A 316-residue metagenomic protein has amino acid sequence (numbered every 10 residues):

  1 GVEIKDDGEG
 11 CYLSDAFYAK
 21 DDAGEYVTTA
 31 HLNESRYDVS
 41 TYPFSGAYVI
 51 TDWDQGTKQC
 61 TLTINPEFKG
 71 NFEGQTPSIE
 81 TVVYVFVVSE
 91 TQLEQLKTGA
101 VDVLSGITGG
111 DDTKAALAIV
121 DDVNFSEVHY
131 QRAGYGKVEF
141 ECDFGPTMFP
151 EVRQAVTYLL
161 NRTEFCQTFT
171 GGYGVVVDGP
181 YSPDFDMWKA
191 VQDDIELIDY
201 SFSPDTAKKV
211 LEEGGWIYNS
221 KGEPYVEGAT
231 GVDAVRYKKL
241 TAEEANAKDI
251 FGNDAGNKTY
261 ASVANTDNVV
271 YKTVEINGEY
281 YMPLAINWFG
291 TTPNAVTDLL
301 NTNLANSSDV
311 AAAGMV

Functional and structural regions predicted by a protein language model:
G1-P77, T81, T91, P204-E213: Gly/Pro-rich hinge or "lid" segments in bacterial periplasmic/extracellular proteins
V2-D6, L13-K20, T63-F68, Y130-A155 (+4 more regions): A bilobed periplasmic-binding-protein/Venus flytrap-type ligand-binding module shared by bacterial periplasmic
S45, I79-V82, Y135-K137, P283-A285: Short, solvent-exposed beta-strand edge segments and adjacent coil->beta transition regions
T51-T63, V83-F144, A155, L160-V176 (+1 more regions): Extracellular/periplasmic solute-recognition and catalytic clefts
T61-T63, M148-A305: Append "and occasionally in soluble cytosolic enzymes with long acidic Gly/Pro-rich linkers
G74-P77, H129-A133, G278-Y281: Short, flexible turn/loop "capping" segments at secondary-structure junctions
L96, V101-V103, W288, S307-V316: Periplasmic binding protein-like
K114-V120, L299-V316: Extracytoplasmic/periplasmic substrate-binding proteins
